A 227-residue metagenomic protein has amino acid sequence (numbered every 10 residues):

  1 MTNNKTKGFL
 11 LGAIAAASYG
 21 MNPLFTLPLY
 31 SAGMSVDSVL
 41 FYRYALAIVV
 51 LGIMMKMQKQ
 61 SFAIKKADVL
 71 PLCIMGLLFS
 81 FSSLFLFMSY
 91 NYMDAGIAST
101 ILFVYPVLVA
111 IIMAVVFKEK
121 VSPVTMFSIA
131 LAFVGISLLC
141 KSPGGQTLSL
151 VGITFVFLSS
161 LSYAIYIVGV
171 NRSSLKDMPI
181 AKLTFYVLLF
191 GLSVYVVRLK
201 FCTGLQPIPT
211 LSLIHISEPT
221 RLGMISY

Functional and structural regions predicted by a protein language model:
M1-S38, Y42, F81, F85 (+2 more regions): Glycine-/small-residue-enriched transmembrane alpha-helix faces in small-molecule transporters and effluxers
G12, P71-L72, G76, S99 (+3 more regions): Residue-level signature of transmembrane alpha-helical cores of multipass secondary-active transporters and flippases
S31-F81, L108, S162-G169, T184-T203: Transmembrane alpha-helices of multi-pass small-molecule transport proteins
S38-V49, L78-F79, L86-K120, T125 (+1 more regions): Specific alpha-helical transmembrane segments that line the substrate/conduction pathway and gating interfaces
L51, C73, I112, V121-K141 (+2 more regions): Hydrophobic transmembrane alpha-helices of multi-pass small-molecule transport proteins
Q60-K66, V115-V124, N171-A181: Membrane-interface helix-boundary motifs at transmembrane edges
K66-L70, S99-L102, K118-L138, Q146-I153: Loop-to-transmembrane alpha-helix entry segments
I214-Y227: Single conserved hydrophobic/aromatic residue that forms the stacking wall/gate of nucleotide- or nucleobase-binding
